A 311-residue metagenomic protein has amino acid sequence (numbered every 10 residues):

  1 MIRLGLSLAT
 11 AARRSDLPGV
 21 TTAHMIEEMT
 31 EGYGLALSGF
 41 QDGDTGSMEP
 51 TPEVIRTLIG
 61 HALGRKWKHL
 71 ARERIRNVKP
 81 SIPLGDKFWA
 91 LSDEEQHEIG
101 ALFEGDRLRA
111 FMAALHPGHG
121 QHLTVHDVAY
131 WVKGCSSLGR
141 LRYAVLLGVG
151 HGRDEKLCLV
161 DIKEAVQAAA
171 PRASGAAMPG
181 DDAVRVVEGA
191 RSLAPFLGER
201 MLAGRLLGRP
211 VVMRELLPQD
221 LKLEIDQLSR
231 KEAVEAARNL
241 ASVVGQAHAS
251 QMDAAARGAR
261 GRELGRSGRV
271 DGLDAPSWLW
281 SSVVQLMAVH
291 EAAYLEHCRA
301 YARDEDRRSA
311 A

Functional and structural regions predicted by a protein language model:
M1-L63, P117-R303: Conserved ATP-binding subdomain of kinase catalytic cores across diverse folds
I59-S136, L146-G148, D154: Acidic catalytic cores of enzymes that act on phosphate-bearing nucleotides/polynucleotides
D306: Extended, alpha-helix-rich binding/interface surfaces that flank or overlap catalytic cores and mediate recognition
A311: Nucleotide/phosphate-binding catalytic cleft detector across ATP-hydrolyzing and phosphate-transferring enzymes
